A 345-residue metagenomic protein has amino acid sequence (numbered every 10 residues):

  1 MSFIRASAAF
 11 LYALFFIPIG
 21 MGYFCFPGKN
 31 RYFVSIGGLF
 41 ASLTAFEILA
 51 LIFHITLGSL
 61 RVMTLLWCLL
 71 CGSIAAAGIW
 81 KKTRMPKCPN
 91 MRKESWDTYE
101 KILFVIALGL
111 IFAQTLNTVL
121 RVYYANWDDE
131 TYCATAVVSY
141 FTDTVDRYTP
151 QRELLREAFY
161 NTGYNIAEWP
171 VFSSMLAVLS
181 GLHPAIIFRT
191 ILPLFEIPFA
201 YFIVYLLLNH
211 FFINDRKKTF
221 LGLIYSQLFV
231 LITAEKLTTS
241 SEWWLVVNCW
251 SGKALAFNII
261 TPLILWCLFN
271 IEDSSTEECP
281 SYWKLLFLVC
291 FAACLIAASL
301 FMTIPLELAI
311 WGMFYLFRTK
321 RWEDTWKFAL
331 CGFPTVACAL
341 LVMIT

Functional and structural regions predicted by a protein language model:
M1-W96, K327, V336-V342: Membrane-embedded, hydrophobic transmembrane alpha-helices
F26-S42, E100, R216-L223, C279-L286 (+1 more regions): Membrane-interfacial loop-to-transmembrane alpha-helix junctions, especially the N-terminal start
H54, Y282-S299: Membrane-interface alpha helices of multi-pass inner-membrane proteins
T83-E100, S274-L285: Membrane-interfacial, low-structure loops and terminal tails that flank and connect transmembrane helices in multi-pass
Y99-W127, L231, G332-I344: Transmembrane signal-anchor helices characteristic of membrane glycosylation enzymes that use polyprenol
A113-T233, S240-N248, I259: Active-site lumenal/periplasmic loops and adjacent helix-entry segments of GT-C-fold, multi-pass membrane
V247-S275: Specific aromatic-rich, kink-prone transmembrane helix
I304-C331: Perimembrane helix-loop-helix junctions
